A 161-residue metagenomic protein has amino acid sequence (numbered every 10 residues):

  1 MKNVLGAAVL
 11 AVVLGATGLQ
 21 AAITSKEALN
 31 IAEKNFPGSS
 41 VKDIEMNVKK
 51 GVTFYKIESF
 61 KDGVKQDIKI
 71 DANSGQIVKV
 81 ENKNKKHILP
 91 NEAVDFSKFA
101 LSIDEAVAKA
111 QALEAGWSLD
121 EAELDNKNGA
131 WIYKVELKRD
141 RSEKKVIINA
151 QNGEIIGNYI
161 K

Functional and structural regions predicted by a protein language model:
K2-K161: Long, terminal "pre-/pro-" and other extracytoplasmic accessory regions that lie outside the mature folded/catalytic
